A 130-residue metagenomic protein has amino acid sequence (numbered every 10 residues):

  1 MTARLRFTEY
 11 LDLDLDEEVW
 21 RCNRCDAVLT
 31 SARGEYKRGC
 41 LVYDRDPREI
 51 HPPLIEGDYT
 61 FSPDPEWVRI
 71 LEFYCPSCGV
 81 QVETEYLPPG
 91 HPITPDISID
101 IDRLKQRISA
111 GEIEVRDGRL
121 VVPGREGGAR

Functional and structural regions predicted by a protein language model:
M1-D14, R38-D58, D64, Y86-R130: Intrinsic disorder/low-complexity detector
L15-E18, V68-L71, I97: Short metal-coordination and nucleic-acid-contact micro-motifs, chiefly zinc-binding Cys/His arrays
V19-A32, Y36, I70-F73, V82: Short, structured motif recognition centered on aromatic/hydrophobic residues
D64-V68, F73-P76: Mid-chain, well-packed structural core segment of small domains
P76-Q81, P88-P89: Internal, hydrophobic beta-strand segments that form the core of beta-sheet-rich folds
